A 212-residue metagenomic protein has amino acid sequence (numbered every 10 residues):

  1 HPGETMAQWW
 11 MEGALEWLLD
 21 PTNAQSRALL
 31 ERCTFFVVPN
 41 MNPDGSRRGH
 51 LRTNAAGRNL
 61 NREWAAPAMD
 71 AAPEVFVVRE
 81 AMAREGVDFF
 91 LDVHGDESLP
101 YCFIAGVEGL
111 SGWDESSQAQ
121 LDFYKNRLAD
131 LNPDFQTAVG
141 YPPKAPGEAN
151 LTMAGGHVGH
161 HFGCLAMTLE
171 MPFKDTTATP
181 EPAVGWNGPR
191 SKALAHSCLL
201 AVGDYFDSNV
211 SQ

Functional and structural regions predicted by a protein language model:
H1-L151, G156-V184: Active-site/substrate-binding loop(s) of hydrolase catalytic cores
T176-Q212: His/Asp/Glu-rich mid-to-C-terminal helical/loop segments that flank catalytic regions of hydrolases
